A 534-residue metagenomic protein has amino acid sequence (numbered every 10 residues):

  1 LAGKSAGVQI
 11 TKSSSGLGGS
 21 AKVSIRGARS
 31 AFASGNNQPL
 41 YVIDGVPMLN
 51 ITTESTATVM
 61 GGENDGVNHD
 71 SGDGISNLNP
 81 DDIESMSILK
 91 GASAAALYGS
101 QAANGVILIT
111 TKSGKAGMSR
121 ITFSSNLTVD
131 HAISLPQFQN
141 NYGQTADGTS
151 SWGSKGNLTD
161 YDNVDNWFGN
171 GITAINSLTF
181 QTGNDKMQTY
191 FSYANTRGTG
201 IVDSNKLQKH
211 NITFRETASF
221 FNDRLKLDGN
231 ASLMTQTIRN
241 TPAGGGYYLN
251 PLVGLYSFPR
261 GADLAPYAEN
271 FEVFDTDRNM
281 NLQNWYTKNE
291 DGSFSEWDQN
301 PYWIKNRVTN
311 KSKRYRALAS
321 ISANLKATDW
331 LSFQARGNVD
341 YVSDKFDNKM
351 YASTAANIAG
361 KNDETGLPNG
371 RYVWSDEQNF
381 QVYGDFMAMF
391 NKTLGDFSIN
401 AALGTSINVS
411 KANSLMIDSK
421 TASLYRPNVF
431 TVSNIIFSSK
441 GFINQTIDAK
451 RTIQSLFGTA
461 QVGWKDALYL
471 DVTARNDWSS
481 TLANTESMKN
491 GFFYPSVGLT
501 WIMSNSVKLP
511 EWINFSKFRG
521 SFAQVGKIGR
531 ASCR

Functional and structural regions predicted by a protein language model:
L1-M234, L318, K450, E486 (+1 more regions): Short, small/polar-rich motifs associated with maturation and membrane association, primarily at protein termini
K22-S24, V106-L108, I175-S177, N211-R215 (+7 more regions): Membrane-embedded beta-strand positions in outer-membrane beta-barrel channels/transporters
N37-Q38, I43, L49, S55 (+7 more regions): Surface-exposed loop/interface segments of Gram-negative outer-membrane beta-barrel transport/assembly proteins
D65, A319-L325, V339-Y341: Alpha-helical support elements that line or immediately flank enzyme active sites and cofactor-binding pockets
T111, L178-N184, F214-A218, A319-L325 (+4 more regions): Residues on the lipid-exposed face of transmembrane beta-strands in outer-membrane beta-barrel proteins
S125, Y193-R197, D471-W478, L482 (+1 more regions): Transmembrane beta-strand segments that form the barrel wall of outer-membrane beta-barrel proteins
F493: Phosphate/anion-contacting hairpin/loop surfaces
